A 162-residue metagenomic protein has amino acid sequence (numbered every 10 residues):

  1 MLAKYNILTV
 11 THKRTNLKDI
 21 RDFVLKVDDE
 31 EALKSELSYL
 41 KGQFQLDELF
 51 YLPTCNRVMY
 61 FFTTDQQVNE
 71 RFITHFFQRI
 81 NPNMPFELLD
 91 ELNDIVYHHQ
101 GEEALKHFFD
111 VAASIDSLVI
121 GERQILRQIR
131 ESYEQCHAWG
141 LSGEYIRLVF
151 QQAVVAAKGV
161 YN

Functional and structural regions predicted by a protein language model:
M1-E30: Short glycine-/aliphatic-rich beta-strand segments at the starts of folded cytosolic domains
V10-H12, Y60-Q66: Short beta-strand-to-loop capping motifs
K26-Q43: Short amphipathic alpha-helix segments
G42, E48, F61-T63: N-terminal regulatory/effector-sensing and dimerization cores that precede helix-turn-helix DNA-binding domains
E48-T54: Short beta-strand
C55-M59: N-terminal glycine-rich phosphate-binding loop for ADP-containing cofactors
N69-N83: Short amphipathic alpha-helices in soluble, non-transmembrane regions that often serve as interface/regulatory elements
D90-N162: Glycine/serine-rich phosphate-binding loop and adjoining beta1-alpha1 elements at the start of nucleotide-handling
